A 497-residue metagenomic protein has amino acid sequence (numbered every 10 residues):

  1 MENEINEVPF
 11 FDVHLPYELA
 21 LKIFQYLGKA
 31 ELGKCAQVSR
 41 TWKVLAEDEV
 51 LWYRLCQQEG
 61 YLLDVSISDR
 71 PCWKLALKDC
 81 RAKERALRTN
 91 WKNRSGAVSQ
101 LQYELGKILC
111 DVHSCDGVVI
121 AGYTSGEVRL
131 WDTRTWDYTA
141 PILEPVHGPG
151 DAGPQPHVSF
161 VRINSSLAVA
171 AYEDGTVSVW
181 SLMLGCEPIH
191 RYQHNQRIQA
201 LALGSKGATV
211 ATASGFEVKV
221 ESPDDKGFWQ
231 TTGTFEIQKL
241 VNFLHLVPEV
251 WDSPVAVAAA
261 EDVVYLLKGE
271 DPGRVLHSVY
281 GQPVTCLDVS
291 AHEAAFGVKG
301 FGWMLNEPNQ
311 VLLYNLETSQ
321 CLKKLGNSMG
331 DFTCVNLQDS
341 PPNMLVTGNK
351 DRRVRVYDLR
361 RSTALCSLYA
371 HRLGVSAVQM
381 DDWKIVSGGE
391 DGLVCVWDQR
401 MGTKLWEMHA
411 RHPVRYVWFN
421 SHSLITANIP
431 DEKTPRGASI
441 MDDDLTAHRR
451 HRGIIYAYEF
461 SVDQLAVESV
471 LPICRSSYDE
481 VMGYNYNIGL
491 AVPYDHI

Functional and structural regions predicted by a protein language model:
M1-Q25, A30-S159, S166-L167, E173 (+4 more regions): Intrinsically disordered, low-complexity acidic/Ser/Thr/Pro-rich linker and tail segments in large eukaryotic scaffolds
L32, G117-I120, S165-V169, P188 (+15 more regions): Structural hallmark of WD40 beta-propellers
Q100-Y103, A140-A152, I189-Q193, T231-E236 (+5 more regions): Short C-terminal beta-strands that terminate individual repeats in beta-propeller domains, predominantly WD40 blades
G106-V112, P149-R162, Q196-A202, Q238-P248 (+4 more regions): Canonical WD40 repeat/beta-propeller blade segments in eukaryotic WD-repeat proteins
G122-S125, A171-D174, A213-F216, A258-E261 (+4 more regions): Conserved strand-to-loop turn within each blade of WD40 beta-propeller repeats
V128-D132, V177-S181, V218-D224, V264-G269 (+5 more regions): WD40-repeat beta-propellers
W136, G185-C186, K226, P272-G273 (+4 more regions): Short coil/turn linkers that define WD40 beta-propeller blade boundaries
Q199-Q320: Solenoidal tandem-repeat scaffolds enriched in leucines and small polar residues
